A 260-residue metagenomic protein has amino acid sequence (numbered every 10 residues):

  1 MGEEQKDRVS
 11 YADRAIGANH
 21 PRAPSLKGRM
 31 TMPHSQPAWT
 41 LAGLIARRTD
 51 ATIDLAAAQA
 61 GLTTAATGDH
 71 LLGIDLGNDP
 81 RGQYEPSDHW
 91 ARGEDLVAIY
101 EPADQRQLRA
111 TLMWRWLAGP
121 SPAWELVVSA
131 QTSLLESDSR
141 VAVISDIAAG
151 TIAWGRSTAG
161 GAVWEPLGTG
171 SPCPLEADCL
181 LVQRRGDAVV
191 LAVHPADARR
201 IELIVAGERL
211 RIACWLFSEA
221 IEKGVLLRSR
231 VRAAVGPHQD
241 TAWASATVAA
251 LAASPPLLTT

Functional and structural regions predicted by a protein language model:
M1-D7: Extreme N-terminal basic, low-complexity initiation segments that serve as generic localization/processing leaders
D7, D13, N19-H20: Intrinsic-disorder-associated, low-complexity terminal segments enriched in Asp/Asn/His/Tyr and depleted of Lys/Arg
L26-S87, A244-L258: Beta-strand-rich N-terminal accessory domains
T67-A123: Extended, loop-rich substrate-binding clefts of extracytoplasmic carbohydrate-active enzymes
D75, C179-T260: Beta-strand-rich recognition/accessory modules
L117-G168: Acidic (Asp/Glu-rich), glycine- and aromatic
G161-V189: Extended boundary segments
